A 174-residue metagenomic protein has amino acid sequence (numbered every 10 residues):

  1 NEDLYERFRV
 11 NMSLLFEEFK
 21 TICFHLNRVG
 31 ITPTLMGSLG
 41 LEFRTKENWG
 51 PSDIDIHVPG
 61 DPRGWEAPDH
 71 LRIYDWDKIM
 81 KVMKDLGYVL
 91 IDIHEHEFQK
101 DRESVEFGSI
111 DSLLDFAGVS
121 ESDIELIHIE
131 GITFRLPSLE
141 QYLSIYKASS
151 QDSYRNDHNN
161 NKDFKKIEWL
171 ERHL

Functional and structural regions predicted by a protein language model:
N1-L174: Compositionally biased terminal segments of proteins
